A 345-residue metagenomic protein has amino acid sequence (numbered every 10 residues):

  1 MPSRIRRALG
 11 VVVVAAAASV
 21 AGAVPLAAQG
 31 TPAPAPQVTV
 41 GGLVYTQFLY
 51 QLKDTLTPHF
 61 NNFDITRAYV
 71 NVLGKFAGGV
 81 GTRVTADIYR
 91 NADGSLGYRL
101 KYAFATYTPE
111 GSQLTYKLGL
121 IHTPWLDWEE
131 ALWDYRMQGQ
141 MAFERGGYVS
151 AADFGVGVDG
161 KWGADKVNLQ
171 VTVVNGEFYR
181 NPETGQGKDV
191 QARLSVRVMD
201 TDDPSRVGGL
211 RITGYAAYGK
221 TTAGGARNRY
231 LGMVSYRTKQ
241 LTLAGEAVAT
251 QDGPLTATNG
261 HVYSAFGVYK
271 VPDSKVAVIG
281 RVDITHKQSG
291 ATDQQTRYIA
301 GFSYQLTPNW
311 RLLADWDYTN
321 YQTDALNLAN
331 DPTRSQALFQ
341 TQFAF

Functional and structural regions predicted by a protein language model:
M1-V13: Bacterial N-terminal signal peptides that target proteins for export
A18-L26: C-terminal segment of classical bacterial N-terminal signal peptides
G30-Y179, T184-Q191, S195-R206, Y263-V268 (+3 more regions): Outer membrane beta-barrel
Q47-T55, Q113-A152, A216-G219, A226 (+3 more regions): Outer-membrane beta-barrel translocator/channel fold
G187, S195-M199, D203-S289, T296-R297: Detector for outer-membrane/organellar transmembrane beta-barrel domains, recognizing the amphipathic beta-strand
A192-L194, D331-F345: Outer-membrane beta-barrel "beta-signal"
G267, G280, F302, A314 (+1 more regions): Hydrophobic, well-ordered secondary-structure elements that form the walls of internal hydrophobic environments
I299-L306: C-terminal structured "cap/appendage" subdomains that terminate the fold
